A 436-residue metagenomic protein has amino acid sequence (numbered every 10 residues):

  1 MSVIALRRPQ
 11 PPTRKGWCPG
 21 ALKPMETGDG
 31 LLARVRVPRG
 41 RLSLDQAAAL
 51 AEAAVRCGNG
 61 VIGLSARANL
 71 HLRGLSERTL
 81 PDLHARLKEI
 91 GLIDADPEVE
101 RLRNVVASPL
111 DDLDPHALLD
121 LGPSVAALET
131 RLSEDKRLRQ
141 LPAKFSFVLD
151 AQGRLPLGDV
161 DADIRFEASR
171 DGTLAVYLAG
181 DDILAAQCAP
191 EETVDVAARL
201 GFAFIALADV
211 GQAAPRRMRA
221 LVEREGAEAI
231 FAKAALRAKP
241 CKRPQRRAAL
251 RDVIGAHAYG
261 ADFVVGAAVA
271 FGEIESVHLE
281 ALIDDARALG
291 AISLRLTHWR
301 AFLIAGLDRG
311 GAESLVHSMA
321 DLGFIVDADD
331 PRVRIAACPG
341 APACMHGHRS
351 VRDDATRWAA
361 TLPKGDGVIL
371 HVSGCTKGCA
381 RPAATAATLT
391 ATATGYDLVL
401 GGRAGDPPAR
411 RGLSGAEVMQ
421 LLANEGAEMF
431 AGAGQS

Functional and structural regions predicted by a protein language model:
M1-K15, N424-S436: Short, low-complexity, intrinsically disordered N-terminal peptides in bacterial proteins
S2-I4, A21, L200: Acidic, metal-dependent phosphodiester-chemistry machinery of nucleic-acid enzymes
S2-Q10, G30-Y177, Q187-E191, D195 (+1 more regions): Small-residue-enriched alpha-helical segments and adjacent helix-cap loops that form tight helix-helix packing
P11-E26: Intrinsic, low-complexity N-terminal interaction/targeting segments
G20-P24, D252-A256, F324-V326: Short beta-strand/turn micro-motifs at beta-sheet edges
V61-L64, L138-P142, A206-E228, L236-R251 (+4 more regions): Flexible, glycine/charged-enriched surface loops at secondary-structure junctions
L141, F145-R224, T388-S436: Mobile "lid/hinge" segments at catalytic clefts and subdomain interfaces of large enzymes
A175, A198-A214, E225-L289: Rieske [2Fe-2S] iron-sulfur domain-containing proteins
